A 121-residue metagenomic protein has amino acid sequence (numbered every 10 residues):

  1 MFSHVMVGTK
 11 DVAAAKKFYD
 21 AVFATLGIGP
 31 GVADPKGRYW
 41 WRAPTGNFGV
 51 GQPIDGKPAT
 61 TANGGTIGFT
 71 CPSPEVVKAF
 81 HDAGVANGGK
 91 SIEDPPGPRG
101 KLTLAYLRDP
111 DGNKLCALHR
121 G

Functional and structural regions predicted by a protein language model:
M1, T60-N63, R99: Short glycine-enriched loop/turn motifs at secondary-structure junctions
M1-K17, I67, G121: N-terminal beta-strand motif that seeds the catalytic metal site of vicinal oxygen chelate
V7-F48: Core segments of cupin and vicinal oxygen chelate
L26, D82-G121: Vicinal oxygen chelate
G37-Y39, G65, K101-A105: Short beta-strand micro-motifs in enzyme catalytic cores
Y39-A86: Long, continuous compositionally biased terminal/linker segments
